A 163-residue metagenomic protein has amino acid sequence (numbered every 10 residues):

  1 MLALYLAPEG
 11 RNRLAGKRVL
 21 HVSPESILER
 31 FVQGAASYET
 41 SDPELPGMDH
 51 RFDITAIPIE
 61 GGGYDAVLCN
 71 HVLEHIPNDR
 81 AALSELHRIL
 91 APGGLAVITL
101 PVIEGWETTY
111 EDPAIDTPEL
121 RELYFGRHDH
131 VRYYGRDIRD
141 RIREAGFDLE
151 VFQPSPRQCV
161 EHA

Functional and structural regions predicted by a protein language model:
M1-G16: N-terminal juxtadomain amphipathic helix that follows a signal peptide/anchor or precedes a small N-terminal auxiliary
L14-I57: Class I SAM-dependent methyltransferase SAM/SAH-binding core
P43, C69, P101-I103: An acidic- and aromatic-residue-enriched active-site/binding cleft used to recognize and process polar
T55-V67: A short acidic, Gly/Pro-enriched loop at the edge of an enzyme's catalytic core that lines a small-molecule cofactor
A56, E74, E104: Active-site micro-motifs of SAM-dependent methyltransferase domains
A66-P77: A short SAM/SAH-binding and catalytic strip from SAM-dependent methyltransferases
P77-A163: S-adenosyl-L-methionine-dependent methyltransferase catalytic module, highlighting the catalytic core
